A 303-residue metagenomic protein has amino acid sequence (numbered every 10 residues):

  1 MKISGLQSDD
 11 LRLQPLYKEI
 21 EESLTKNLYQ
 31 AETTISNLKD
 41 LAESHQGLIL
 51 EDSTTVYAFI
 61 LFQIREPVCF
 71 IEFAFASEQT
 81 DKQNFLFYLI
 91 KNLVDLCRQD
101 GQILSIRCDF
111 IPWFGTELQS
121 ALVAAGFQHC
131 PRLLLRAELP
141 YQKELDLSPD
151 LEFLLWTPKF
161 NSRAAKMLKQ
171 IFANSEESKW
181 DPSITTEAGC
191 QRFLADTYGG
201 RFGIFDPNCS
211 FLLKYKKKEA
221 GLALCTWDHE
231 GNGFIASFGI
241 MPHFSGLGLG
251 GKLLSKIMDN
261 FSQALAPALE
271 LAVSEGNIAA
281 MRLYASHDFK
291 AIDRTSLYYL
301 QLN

Functional and structural regions predicted by a protein language model:
M1-Y17, E152-D181: A short beta-loop-alpha structural element at the N-terminal edge of CoA-dependent acyl/N-acetyltransferase catalytic
T33-D100, Y215, A223-G233: Conserved donor-binding loop and adjoining core beta-sheet/short helix segment in diverse acyl/aminoacyl transferases
I35-D40, I60-P67, W180-N232, F238: A conserved beta-strand-loop-helix scaffold within acyl/acetyltransferase catalytic domains
E72-F85, F110-P112, F238-G246: A short, internal acetyl-CoA/4′-phosphopantetheine-binding micro-motif in the GNAT/acyltransferase core
K82-L151, L155-F160, Y298: Acyl-donor-binding surface of acyltransferase catalytic domains
K82-L96, I240, G246-Q263, R282-S286: Conserved acetyl-CoA-binding loop-helix of GNAT-fold acetyltransferases
R107-E117, P242, L271-M281, L297-N303: Conserved beta-strand-loop-alpha-helix junction that forms the acyl-donor binding cleft
P112-P131, G251, E275-D293: Conserved active-site alpha-helix within GNAT-family acetyltransferase domains
